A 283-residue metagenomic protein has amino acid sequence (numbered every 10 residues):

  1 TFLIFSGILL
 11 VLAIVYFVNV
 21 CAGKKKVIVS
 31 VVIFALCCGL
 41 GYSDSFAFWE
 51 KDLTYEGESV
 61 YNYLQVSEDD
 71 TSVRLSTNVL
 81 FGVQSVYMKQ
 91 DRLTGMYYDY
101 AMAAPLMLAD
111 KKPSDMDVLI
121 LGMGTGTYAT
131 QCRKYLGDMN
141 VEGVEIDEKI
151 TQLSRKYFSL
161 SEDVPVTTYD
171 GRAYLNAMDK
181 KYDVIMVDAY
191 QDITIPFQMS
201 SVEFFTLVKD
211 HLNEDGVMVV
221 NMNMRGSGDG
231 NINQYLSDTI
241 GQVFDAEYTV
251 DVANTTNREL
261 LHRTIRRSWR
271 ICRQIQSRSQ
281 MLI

Functional and structural regions predicted by a protein language model:
F2-V31: Cytosolic-side transmembrane helix boundary signature
A13, D99-V219, N223, S227-S237 (+2 more regions): The AdoMet/dcAdoMet-binding core of the Class I SAM-like
N19, I33-E142, D147-Y157, L236: Class I S-adenosylmethionine
E56, T249-A253: Short beta-strand
S72, F81, G226, R266-S268: Residues that cap or initiate secondary-structure elements
L236-V250, T264-W269: A SAM-dependent methyltransferase catalytic signature shared across enzymes that methylate proteins
T264-I283: SAM/dcSAM-binding transferase cores
